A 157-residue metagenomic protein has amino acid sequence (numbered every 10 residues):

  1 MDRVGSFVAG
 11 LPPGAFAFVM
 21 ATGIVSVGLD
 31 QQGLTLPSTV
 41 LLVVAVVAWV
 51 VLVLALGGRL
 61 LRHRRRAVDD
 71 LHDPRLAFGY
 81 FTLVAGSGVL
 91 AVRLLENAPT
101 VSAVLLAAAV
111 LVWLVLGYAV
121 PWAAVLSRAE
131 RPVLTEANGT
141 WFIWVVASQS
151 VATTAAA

Functional and structural regions predicted by a protein language model:
M1-S26, H63-V89, L106, V125-T153: Juxtamembrane helix-loop boundaries in multi-pass membrane proteins
V4, F16, A55-L56, G117: Generic detector of short, locally flexible boundary/turn motifs and exposed helical patches
G23-D30, L52-L56: Alpha-helical transmembrane segments of multi-pass membrane proteins
V27-Q31, A91-N97, A155-A157: Hydrophobic alpha-helical transmembrane segments
L34-L105: Membrane helical hairpin/interfacial module
V92-A129: A generic, well-ordered mixed alpha/beta core segment in the N-terminal half of proteins
